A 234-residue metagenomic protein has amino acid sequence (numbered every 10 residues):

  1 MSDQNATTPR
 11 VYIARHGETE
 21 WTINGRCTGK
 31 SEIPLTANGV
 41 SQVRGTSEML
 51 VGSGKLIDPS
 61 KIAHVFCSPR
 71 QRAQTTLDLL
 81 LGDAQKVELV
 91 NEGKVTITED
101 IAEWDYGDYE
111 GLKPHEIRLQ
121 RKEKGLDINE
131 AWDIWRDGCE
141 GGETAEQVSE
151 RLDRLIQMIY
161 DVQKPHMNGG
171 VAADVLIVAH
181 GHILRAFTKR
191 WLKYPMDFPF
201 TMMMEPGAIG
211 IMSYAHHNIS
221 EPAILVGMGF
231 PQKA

Functional and structural regions predicted by a protein language model:
M1-R10, T46, L56, G82 (+3 more regions): Acidic, low-complexity terminal tails and accessory targeting/binding regions of phosphate-metabolizing enzymes
D3-L89: Active-site-proximal alpha-helix that buttresses catalytic centers in soluble enzyme cores
Q4, I57-E99, K122-L126, S213-A234: Conserved histidine-centered catalytic loops in small-molecule metabolism enzymes
P34, Q85-T98, P195-M204: Short hydrophobic/aromatic-enriched beta-strand-loop microsegments
R44-K55, S149, D153-K164, T188: Generic structural signal for well-ordered alpha-helical scaffold segments
D58-P69, H166-V178: Short glycine-rich phosphate-binding loop at a beta-alpha junction
D83-R154: Phosphate-handling substructures
G181-R185: GST superfamily/GST-like fold recognition
